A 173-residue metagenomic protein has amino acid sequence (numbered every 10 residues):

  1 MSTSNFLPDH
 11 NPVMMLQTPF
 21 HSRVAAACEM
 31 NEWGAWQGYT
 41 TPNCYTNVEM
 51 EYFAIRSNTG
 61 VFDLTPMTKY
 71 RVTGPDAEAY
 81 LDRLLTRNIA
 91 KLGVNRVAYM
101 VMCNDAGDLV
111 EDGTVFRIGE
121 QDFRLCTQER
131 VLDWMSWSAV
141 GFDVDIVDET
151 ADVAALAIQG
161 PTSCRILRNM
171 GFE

Functional and structural regions predicted by a protein language model:
M1-C103, D108: Acidic, proline/glycine-enriched N-terminal capping motif
E111-E173: Acidic, low-complexity central loop/insert segments
